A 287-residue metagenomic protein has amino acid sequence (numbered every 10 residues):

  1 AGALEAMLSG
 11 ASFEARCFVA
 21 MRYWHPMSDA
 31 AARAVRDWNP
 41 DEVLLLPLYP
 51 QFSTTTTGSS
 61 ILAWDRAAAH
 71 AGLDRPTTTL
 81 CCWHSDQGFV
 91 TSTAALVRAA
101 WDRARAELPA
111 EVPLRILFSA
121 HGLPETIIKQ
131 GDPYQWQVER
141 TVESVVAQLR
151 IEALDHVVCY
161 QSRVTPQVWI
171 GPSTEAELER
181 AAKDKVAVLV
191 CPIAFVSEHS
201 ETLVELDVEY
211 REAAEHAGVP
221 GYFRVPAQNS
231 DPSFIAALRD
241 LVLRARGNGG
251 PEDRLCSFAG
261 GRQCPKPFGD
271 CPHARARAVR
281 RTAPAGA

Functional and structural regions predicted by a protein language model:
A1-A287: Active-site-proximal alpha-helix that buttresses catalytic centers in soluble enzyme cores
